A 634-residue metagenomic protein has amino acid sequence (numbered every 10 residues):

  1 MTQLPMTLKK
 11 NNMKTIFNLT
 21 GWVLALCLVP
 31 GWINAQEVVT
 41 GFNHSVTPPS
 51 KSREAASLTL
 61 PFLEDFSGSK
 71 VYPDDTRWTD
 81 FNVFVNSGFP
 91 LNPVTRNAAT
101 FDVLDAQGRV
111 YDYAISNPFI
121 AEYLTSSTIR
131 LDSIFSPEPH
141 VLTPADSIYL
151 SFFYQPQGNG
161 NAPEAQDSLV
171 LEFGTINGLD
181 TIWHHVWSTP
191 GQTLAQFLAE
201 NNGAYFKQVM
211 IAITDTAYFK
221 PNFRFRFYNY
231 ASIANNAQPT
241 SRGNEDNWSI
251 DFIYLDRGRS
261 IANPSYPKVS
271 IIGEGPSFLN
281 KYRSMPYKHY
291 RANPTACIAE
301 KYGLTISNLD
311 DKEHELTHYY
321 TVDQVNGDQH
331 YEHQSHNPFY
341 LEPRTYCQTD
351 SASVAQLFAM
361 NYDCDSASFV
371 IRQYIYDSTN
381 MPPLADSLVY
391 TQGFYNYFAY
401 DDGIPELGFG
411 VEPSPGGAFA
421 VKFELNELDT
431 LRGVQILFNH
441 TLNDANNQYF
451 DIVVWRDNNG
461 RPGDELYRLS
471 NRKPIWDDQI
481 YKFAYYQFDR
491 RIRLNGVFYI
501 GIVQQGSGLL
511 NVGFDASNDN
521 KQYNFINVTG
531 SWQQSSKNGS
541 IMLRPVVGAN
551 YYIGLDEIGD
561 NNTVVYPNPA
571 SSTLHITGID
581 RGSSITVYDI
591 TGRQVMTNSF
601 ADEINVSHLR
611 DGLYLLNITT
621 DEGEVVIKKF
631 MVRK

Functional and structural regions predicted by a protein language model:
M1-L8, W22, C27-V29, F450 (+2 more regions): C-terminal outer-membrane/trafficking sorting elements
E37-N92, R259-R283, N293, A385-D401: Extracellular carbohydrate-recognition regions
V83-S147, L407: Surface-exposed, low-complexity/disordered Ser/Thr/Gly/Pro/Asn-rich loops and linkers
T143-N161, D429-L442, I502: A short beta-strand element within beta-rich, extracytoplasmic domains of secreted/secretory-pathway proteins
L194-I250: Terminal, low-complexity interaction segments
R242-F252, V503-Y551: Short, surface-exposed beta-strand/loop patches at domain edges that form aromatic-rich interfacial subsites
I261-L279, F394-F419, G539-Y566, S572 (+1 more regions): Residue-level detector of functionally pivotal "anchor" positions at catalytic/ligand-binding pockets or at interdomain
D444-Q522: Aromatic- and Gly/Pro-enriched, solvent-exposed loop/edge beta-strand patches characteristic of beta-rich domains
